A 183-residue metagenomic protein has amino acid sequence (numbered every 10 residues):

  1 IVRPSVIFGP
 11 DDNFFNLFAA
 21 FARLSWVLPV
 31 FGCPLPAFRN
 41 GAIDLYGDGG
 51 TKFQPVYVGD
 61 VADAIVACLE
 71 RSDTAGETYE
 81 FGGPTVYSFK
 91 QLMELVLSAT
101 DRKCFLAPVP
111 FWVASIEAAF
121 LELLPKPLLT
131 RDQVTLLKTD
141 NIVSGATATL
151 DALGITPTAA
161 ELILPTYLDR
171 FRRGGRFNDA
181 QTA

Functional and structural regions predicted by a protein language model:
I7-G9, V61: Conserved sequence/active-site signature of Rossmann-fold short-chain dehydrogenase/reductase
N13: Active-site-proximal cofactor/substrate-binding loop regions of enzyme domains
L17-F21, L123-K126: Short, hinge-like loop/turn segments at secondary-structure boundaries
A20-V56, D60, A64-A75, E80: A conserved pocket-lining segment of Rossmann-fold NAD(P)-dependent short-chain dehydrogenase/reductase
A62-T130, S144-A183: Mid/C-terminal beta-alpha module of Rossmann-like enzyme folds, strongest in SDR-family dehydrogenases/epimerases
D132-V143: Short glycine/proline-rich, acidic loop/turn segments that cap or connect secondary-structure elements
